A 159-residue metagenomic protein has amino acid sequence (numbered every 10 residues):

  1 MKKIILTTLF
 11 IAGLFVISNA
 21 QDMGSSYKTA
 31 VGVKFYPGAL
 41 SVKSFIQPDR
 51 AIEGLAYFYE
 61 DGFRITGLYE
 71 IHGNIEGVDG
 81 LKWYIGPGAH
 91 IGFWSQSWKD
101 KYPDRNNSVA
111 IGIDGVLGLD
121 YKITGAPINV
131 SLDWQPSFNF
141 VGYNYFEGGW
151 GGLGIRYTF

Functional and structural regions predicted by a protein language model:
M1-S25: Cleavable N-terminal export/targeting peptides
Q21-K28, D49, N74-W83, I123-I128: Short loop/turn motifs that connect adjacent beta-strands in outer-membrane beta-barrel proteins
M23-S41, F45-E60, P87-I91, L132-F140: Transmembrane beta-strand segments that form the barrel wall of outer-membrane beta-barrel proteins
S25-Y27, Y36-G38, D61-I65, L81 (+2 more regions): Residues that define the transmembrane beta-barrel architecture of outer-membrane proteins
V33, L40-S44, G67-G73, P87-A89 (+3 more regions): Residues on the lipid-exposed face of transmembrane beta-strands in outer-membrane beta-barrel proteins
I46-G80: N-terminal, post-signal-peptide region of Sec/Tat-exported proteins
R50-G54, F93-A110: Flexible, solvent-exposed loop segments that connect beta-strands
G67-L68, Q96-P103, G142-G149: Outer-membrane beta-barrel translocator domains and adjoining extracellular loop/strand segments of Gram-negative
